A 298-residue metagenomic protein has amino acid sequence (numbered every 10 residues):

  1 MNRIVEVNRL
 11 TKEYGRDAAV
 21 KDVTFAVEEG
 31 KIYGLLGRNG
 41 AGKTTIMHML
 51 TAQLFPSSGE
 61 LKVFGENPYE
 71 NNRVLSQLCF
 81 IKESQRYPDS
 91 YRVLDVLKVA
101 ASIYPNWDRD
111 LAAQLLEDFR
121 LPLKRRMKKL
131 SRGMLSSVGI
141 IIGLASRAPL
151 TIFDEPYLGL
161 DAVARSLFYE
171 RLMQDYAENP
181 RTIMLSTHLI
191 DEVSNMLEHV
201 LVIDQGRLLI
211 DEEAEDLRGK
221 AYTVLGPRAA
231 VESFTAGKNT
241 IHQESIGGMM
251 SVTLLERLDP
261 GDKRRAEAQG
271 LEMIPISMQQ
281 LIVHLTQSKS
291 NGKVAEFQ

Functional and structural regions predicted by a protein language model:
G37-G42: Walker A (P-loop) phosphate-binding loop of ABC-type ATPase nucleotide-binding domains
T51: Helix-to-loop junction immediately C-terminal to a conserved catalytic motif
G59-V74: Conserved ABC transporter NBD signature motif
F80-V138: ABC-family P-loop ATPase nucleotide-binding domains
T151-E155, L160: Catalytic Walker B motif of ABC-type/P-loop ATPase nucleotide-binding domains
Y169-E256: ABC transporter nucleotide-binding domain
G248-Q298: C-terminal coupling/interaction segments
